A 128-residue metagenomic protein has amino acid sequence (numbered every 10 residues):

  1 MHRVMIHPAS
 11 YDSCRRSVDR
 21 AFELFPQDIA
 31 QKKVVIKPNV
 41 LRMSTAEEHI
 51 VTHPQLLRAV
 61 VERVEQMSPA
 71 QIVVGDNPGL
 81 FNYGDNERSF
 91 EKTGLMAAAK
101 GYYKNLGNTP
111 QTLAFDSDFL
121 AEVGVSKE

Functional and structural regions predicted by a protein language model:
M1-E128: N-terminal and secondary-structure boundary signal
